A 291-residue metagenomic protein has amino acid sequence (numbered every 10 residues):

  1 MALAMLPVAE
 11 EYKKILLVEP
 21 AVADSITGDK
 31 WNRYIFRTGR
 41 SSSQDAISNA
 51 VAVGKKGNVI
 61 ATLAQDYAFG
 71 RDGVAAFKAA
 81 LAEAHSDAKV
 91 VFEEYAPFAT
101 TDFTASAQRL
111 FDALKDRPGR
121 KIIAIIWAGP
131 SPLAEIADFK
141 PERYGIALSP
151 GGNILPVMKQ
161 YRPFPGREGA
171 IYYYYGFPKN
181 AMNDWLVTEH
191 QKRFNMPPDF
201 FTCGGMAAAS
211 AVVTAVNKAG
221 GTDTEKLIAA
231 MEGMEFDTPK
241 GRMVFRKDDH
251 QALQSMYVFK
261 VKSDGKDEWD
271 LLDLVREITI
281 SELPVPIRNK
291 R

Functional and structural regions predicted by a protein language model:
M1-V18, G28-K30, A137-I146, P165: Extracytoplasmic "Venus flytrap"/periplasmic binding protein-like
I15-D24, I126, G145-N153: Short beta-strand elements of ligand-binding domains
D24-S25, N32-D138, G176-W185: Extracellular/periplasmic Venus flytrap/periplasmic-binding protein
T62-Q65, E93, P197-C203, T224-L227 (+1 more regions): Surface-exposed patches in mature extracellular/periplasmic domains of secreted proteins
L133-M206, N217-G220, L272-K290: Extracellular/periplasmic periplasmic-binding protein-like sensory domains
P165, E235-R291: Solvent-exposed, acidic/polar segments of extracytosolic/periplasmic ligand-binding ectodomains
N217-A230: Short, charged, surface-exposed loops that flank catalytic or proteolytic processing sites
